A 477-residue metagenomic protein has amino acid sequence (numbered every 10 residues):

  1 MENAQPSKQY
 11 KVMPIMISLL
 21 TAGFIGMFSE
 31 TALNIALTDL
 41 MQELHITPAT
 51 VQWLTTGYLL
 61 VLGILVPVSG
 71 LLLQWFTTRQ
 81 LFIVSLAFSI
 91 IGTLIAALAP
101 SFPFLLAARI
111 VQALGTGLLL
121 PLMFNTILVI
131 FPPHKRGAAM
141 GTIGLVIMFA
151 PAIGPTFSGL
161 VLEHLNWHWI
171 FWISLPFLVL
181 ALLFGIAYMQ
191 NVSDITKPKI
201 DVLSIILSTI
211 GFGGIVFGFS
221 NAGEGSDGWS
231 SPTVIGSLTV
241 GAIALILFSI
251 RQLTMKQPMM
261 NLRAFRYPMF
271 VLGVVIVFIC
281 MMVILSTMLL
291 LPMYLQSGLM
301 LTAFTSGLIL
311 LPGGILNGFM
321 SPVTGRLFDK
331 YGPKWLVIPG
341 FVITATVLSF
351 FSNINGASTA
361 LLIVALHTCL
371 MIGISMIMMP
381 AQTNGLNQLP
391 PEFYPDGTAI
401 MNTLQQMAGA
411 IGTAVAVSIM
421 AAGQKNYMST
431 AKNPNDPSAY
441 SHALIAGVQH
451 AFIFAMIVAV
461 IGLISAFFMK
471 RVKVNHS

Functional and structural regions predicted by a protein language model:
M1-K11, D436-A439, M469-S477: Intrinsic disorder in cytosolic terminal tails and internal cytosolic loops of multi-pass membrane transporters
E2-Y10, K197, K330, M401 (+1 more regions): Short, Lys/Arg-rich N-terminal segment immediately upstream of the first membrane anchor
A4-S7, L182-T209, E224-S230, L253-P268 (+2 more regions): Flexible interhelical linker loops that connect adjacent transmembrane helices in multi-pass membrane transporters
M13-F28, L33-L37, L44-G57, G70 (+12 more regions): 12-transmembrane solute porter fold
V66-L203: Helix-loop-helix hairpins in multi-pass membrane proteins, especially solute transporters
L94-I95, L160, G213, F217 (+2 more regions): Alpha-helical transmembrane segments of multipass membrane proteins
L175-D194, T209-N221, V240-T254, L463-K470: C-terminal membrane-cytosol helix-exit motif in multi-pass small-molecule transporters
A431-G447: Short, membrane-exposed interhelical loops at transmembrane-helix boundaries
